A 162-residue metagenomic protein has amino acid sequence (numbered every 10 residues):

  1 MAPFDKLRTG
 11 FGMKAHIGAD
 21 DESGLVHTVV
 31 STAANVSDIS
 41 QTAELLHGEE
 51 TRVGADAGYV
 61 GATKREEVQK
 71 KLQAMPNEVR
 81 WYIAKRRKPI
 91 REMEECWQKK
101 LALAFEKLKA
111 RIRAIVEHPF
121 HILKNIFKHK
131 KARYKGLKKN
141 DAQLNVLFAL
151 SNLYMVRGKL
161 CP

Functional and structural regions predicted by a protein language model:
M1-K70, N77, R86, N145-S151 (+1 more regions): Polybasic low-complexity intrinsically disordered regions
T51-R52, A57-K138, A142: Helix-centered, glycine/charged polyanion-binding patches within enzymatic domains that contact phosphate-containing
F127-A132, N152-P162: Short helix-capping/linker segments at secondary-structure and domain boundaries
